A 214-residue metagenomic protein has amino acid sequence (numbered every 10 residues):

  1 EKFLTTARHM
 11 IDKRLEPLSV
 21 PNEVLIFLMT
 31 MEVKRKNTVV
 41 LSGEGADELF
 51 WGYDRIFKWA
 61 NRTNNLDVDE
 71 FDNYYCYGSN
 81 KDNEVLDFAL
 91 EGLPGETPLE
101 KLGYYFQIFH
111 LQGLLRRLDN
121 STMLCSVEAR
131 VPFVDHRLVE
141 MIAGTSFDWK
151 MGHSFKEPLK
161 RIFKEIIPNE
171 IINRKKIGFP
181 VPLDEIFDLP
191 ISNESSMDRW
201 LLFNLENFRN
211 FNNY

Functional and structural regions predicted by a protein language model:
E1-H9, L18-G43, L111, F163: ATP-dependent adenylation/nucleotidyltransferase module used to activate substrates
E1-K13, N80-A89: A conserved beta-strand->alpha-helix junction
K2-T6, E48-G52, F57, P180: Short catalytic/ligand-binding loop motif for oxyanion handling, primarily in non-cytosolic enzymes, centered on
A7-D12, I56-K58, I186-D188: Short low-complexity, flexible loop/linker segments enriched in glycine and/or proline with clustered acidic
V39-L41, L66-Y214: Adenosyl-5′-phosphate
A46-D47, V139: Short, glycine-/Ser/Thr-/acidic-enriched flexible segments
D47-E48, T122: Glycine-rich nucleotide phosphate-binding loop and flanking beta-alpha elements of Rossmann-like dinucleotide-binding
F50-Y75: A mobile, often basic/glycine-rich helix-loop segment that functions as the active-site lid/recognition loop
